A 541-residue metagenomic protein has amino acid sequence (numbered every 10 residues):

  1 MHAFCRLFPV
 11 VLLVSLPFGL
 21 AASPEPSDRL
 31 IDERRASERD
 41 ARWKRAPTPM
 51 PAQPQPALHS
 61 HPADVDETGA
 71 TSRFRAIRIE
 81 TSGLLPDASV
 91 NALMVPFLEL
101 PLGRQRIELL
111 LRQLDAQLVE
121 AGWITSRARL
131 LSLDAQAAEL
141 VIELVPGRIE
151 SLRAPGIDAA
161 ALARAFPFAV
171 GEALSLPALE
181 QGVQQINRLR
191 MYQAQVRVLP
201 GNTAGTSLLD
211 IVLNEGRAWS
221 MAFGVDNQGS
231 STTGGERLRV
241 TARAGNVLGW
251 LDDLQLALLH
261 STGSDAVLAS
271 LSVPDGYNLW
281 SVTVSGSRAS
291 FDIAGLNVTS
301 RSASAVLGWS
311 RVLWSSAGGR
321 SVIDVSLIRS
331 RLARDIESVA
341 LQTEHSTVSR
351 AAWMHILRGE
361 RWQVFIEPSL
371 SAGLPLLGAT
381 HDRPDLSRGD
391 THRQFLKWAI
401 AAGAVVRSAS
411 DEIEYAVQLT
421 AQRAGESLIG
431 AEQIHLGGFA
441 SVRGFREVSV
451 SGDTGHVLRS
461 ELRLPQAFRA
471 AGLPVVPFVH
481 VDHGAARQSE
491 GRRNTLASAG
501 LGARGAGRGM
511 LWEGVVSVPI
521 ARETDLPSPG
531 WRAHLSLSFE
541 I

Functional and structural regions predicted by a protein language model:
M1-P9: Bacterial N-terminal signal peptides that target proteins for export
L16-G19: N-terminal signal peptide c-region/cleavage motif recognized by signal peptidases
S23-G229, T241, A257-A266, L419-T420: Periplasmic polypeptide-binding modules associated with outer-membrane biogenesis and secretion
G83, A135, N202, H260-T262 (+7 more regions): A generic beta-sheet turn/junction motif
A159-A160, S175-W362, L526-E540: Gram-negative/organellar outer-membrane beta-barrel architecture
V198, F223-N227, V240, L256-H260 (+8 more regions): Transmembrane beta-barrel strands of outer-membrane/channel proteins
A333-H483, R487-S489, R522-P527, L535-E540: C-terminal outer-membrane beta-barrel translocator/porin domains of Gram-negative envelope proteins and their
G491-I541: C-terminal beta-signal and terminal closure region of outer-membrane beta-barrel proteins
